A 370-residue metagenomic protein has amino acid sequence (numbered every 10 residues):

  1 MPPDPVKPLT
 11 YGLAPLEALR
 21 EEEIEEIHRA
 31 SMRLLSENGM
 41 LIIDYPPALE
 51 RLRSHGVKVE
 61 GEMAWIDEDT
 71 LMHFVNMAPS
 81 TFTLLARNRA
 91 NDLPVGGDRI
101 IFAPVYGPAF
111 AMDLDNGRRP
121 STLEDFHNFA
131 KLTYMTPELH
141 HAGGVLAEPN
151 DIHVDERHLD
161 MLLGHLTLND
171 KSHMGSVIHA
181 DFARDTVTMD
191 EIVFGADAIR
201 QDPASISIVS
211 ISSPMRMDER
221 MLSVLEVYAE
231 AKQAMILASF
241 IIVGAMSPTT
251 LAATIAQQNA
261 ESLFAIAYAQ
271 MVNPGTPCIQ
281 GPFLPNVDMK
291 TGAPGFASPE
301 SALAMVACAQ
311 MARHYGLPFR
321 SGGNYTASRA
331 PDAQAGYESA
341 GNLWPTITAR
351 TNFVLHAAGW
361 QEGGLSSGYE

Functional and structural regions predicted by a protein language model:
P3, E23-M32, P94-D115, E148 (+1 more regions): N-terminal small/glycine-rich loop or linker at the start of catalytic domains across soluble metabolic enzymes
D4, P8-L9, P15-P79: N-terminal alpha-helical transmembrane segments of multi-pass membrane transport and channel/translocase proteins
G12-L16, T291-F296, N324-A330, A358-Y369: Short beta-alpha connecting loops at secondary-structure transitions that line or flank enzyme active sites
W65-P248, A252: Catalytic alpha/beta active-site cores
S239, V272-P282, P318-G323, A349-E362: Glycine-rich phosphate/pyrophosphate-binding loops and their adjacent beta-strand/loop elements at enzyme active sites
F264-R320: Phosphate/pyrophosphate-binding betaalpha-module
G295-V306, G323, S328-P345: Thiamine diphosphate
D332-E370: C-terminal catalytic subdomain
